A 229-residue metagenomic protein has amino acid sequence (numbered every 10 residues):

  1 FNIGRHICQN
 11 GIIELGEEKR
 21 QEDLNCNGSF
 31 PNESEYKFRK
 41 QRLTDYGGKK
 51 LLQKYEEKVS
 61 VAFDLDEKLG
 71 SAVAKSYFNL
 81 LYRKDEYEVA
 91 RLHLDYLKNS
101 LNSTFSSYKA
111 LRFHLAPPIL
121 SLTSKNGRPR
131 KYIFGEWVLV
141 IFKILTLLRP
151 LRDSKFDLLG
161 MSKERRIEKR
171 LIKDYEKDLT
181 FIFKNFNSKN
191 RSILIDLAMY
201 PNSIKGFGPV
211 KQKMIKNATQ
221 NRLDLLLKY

Functional and structural regions predicted by a protein language model:
F1-Y229: Active-site loops and adjacent core secondary-structure elements that bind or stabilize anionic groups
